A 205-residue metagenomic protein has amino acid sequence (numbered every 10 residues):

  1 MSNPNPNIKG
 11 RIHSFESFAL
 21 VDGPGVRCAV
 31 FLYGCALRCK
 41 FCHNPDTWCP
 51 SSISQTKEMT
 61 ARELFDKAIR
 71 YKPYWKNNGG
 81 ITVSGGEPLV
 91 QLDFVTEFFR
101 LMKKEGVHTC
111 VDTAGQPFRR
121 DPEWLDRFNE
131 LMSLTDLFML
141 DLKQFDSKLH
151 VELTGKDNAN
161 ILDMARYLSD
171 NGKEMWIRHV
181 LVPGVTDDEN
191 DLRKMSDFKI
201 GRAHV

Functional and structural regions predicted by a protein language model:
M1-E58, R70-N77: N-terminal [4Fe-4S]-dependent radical SAM core
C39, A203-V205: A structural motif detector for beta-strand N-caps
F65, I69-P73, N77-G80, G85 (+1 more regions): Conserved AdoMet/S-adenosylmethionine-binding subsite of the radical SAM
